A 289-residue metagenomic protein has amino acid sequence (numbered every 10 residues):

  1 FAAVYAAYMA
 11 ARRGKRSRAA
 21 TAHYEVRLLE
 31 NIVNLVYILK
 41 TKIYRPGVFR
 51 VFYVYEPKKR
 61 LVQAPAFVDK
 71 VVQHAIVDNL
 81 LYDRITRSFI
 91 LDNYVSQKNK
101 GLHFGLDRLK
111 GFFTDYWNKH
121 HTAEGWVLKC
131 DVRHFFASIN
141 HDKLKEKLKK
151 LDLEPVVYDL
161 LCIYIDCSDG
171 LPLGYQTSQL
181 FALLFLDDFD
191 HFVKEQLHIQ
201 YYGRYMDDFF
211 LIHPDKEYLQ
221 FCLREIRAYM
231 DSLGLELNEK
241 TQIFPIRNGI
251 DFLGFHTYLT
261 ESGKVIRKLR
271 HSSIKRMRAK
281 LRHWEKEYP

Functional and structural regions predicted by a protein language model:
F1-L144: Conserved two-metal-ion catalytic palm core of "right-hand" nucleic acid polymerases, unifying RNA-dependent RNA
T21, P172, Q176, H256: Gly/Ser/Thr-rich beta-alpha loop segments that engage phosphate groups in nucleotides
E30-I38, E146-L151, F192, G263-K280: Compositionally biased, low-complexity linear motifs
I38, D107-M206, F210-R227, K240 (+1 more regions): Conserved polymerase palm-domain catalytic core
Y44-P46, I199-M206, R276-Y288: Short, conserved aromatic-histidine micro-motifs
P65-A66, K70, H74, Y164-C167 (+2 more regions): Right-hand nucleic-acid polymerase module
N79-R87, L148, D152-P155, M230-G234: A generic secondary-structure signal for well-formed alpha-helical elements
